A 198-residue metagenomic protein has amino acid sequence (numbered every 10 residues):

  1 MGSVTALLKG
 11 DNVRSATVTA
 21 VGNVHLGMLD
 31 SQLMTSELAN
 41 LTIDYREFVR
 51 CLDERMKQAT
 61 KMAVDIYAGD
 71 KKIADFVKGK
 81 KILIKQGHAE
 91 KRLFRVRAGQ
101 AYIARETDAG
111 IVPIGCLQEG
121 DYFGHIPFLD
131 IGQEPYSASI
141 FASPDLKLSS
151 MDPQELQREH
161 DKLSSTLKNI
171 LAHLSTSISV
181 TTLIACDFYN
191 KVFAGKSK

Functional and structural regions predicted by a protein language model:
M1-K198: Cytosolic regulatory regions built on CNB/CRP/Popeye-like sensor folds
